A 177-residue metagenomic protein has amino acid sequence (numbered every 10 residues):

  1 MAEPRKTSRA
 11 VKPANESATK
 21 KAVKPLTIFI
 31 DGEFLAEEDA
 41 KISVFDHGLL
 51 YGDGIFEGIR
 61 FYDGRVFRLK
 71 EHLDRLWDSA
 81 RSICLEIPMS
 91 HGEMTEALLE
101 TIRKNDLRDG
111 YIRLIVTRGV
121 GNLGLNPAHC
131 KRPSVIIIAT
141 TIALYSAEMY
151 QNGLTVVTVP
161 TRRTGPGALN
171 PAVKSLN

Functional and structural regions predicted by a protein language model:
A2-N177: Conserved alpha/beta cores of soluble small-molecule-handling proteins
